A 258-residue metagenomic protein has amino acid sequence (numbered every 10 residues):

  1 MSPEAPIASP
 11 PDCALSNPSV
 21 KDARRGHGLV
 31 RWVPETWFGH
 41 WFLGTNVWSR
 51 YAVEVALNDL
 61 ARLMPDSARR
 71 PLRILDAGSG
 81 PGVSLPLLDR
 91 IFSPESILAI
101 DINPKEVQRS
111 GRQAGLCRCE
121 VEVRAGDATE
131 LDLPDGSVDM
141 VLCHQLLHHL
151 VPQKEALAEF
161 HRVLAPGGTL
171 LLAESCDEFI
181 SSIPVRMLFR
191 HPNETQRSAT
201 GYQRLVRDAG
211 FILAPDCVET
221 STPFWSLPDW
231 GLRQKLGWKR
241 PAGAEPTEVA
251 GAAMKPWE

Functional and structural regions predicted by a protein language model:
E4-A68, L87: Conserved class I S-adenosyl-L-methionine
L75, P81-T129: Class I SAM-dependent methyltransferase SAM/SAH-binding core
E130-D135: Short conserved loop adjoining the S-adenosyl-L-methionine
L142: A conserved beta-strand element that flanks and buttresses the S-adenosyl-L-methionine
K154-P166: A short glycine-rich, Lys/Arg-flanked "PGG" loop and its adjoining helix->strand segment in the class I
L171-N193: Conserved class I S-adenosyl-L-methionine
T195-G210: Short alpha-helix
P215-V249: Conserved catalytic loop of SAM-dependent methyltransferase domains
